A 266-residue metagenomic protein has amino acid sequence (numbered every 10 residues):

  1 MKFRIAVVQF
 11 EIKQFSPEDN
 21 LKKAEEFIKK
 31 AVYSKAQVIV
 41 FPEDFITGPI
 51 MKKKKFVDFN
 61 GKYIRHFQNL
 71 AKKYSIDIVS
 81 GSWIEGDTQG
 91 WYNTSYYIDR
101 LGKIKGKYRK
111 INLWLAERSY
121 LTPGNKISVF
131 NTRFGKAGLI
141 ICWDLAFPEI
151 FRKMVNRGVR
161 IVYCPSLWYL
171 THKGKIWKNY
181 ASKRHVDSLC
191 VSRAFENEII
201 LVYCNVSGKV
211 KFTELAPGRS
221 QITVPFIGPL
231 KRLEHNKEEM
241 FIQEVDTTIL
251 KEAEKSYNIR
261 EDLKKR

Functional and structural regions predicted by a protein language model:
M1-V7: Extreme N-terminal starter segment of soluble prokaryotic enzymes
R4, K35-A36, S75, K136 (+1 more regions): Short loop/turn motifs at secondary-structure junctions
R4, V79, T94, K126 (+1 more regions): Conserved beta-strand and immediately adjacent loop positions that scaffold enzyme active sites
Q9-Q14: Short polar catalytic/cofactor-binding loops
P17-L21, E25-L101, K107, W168-S192 (+1 more regions): Cys-nucleophile CN-hydrolase/nitrilase-fold catalytic domain and related Cys-dependent amidase chemistry that acts on
N60-V79, A146-M240: CN hydrolase (nitrilase-like) catalytic-core segments centered on the catalytic cysteine and neighboring Lys/Glu
R65, N69, G86-S188, D246 (+1 more regions): Active-site catalytic loop in hydrolytic enzyme cores
